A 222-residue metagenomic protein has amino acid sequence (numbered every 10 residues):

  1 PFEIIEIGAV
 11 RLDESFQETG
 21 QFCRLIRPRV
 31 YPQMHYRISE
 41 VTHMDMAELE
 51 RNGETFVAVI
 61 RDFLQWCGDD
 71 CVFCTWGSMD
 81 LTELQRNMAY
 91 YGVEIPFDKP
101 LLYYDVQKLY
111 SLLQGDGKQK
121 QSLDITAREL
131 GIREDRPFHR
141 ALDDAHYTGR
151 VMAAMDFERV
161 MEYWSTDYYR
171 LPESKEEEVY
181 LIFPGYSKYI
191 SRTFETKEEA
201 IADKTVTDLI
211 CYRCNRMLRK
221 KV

Functional and structural regions predicted by a protein language model:
P1-Q85: Conserved non-catalytic scaffold segment of RNase H-like nuclease domains
S39, M46-L49, L109-A145: Active-site-proximal helix-loop-helix substrate-binding element of RNase H-like nuclease domains
C71-T75, E94, E134-H139: Short helix-to-loop capping/linker segments positioned immediately adjacent to catalytic or ligand/cofactor-binding
L81-L101: Substrate-recognition/cap helix-loop segment adjacent to the acidic, metal-dependent catalytic center of Asp-based
D98-S111: Histidine/lysine/aspartate-rich catalytic loop segments that bind and position anionic ligands
T148-V151: Histidine-centered active-site loop/cap adjacent to the catalytic His in serine esterases/O-acetyl transfer systems
A153-V222: Acidic two-metal-ion nuclease catalytic site recognized across multiple nuclease folds, prominently DnaQ/RNase D-T
